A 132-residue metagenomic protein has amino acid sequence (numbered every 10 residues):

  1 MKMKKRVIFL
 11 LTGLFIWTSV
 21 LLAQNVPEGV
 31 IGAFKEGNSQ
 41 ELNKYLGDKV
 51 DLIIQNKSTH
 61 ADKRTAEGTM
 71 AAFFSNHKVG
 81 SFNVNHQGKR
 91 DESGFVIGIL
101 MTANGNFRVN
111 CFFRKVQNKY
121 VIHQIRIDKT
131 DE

Functional and structural regions predicted by a protein language model:
M1-V26: Bacterial Sec-dependent N-terminal signal peptides
A23-N38: Short, aromatic-enriched amphipathic alpha-helices that serve as compact interaction elements
E41-L42: Solenoid-repeat scaffolds in large eukaryotic assemblies
L46-K49, N56-S58, H86-G88, L100-T102 (+2 more regions): A mature extracytoplasmic/lumenal domain signature
L46-S81: Short solvent-exposed beta->alpha transition segments
V50, E92-G94, Y120: Hydrophobic residues embedded in beta-strands of well-ordered beta-sheets
G68-G105: Surface-exposed, charged secondary-structure patches
N106-E132: Short beta-strand edge/turn micro-motifs at domain boundaries
